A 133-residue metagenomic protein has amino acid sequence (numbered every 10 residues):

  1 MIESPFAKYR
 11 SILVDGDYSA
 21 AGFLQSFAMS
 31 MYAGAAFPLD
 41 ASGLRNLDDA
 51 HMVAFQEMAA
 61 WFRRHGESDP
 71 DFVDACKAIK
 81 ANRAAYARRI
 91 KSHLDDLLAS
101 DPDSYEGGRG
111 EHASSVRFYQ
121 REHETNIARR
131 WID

Functional and structural regions predicted by a protein language model:
M1-A33: Short terminal alpha-helical segments
P5-K8, A20-F23, H51-A54, D71 (+1 more regions): Structural recognition of alpha-solenoid helical scaffolds
Y9, A54-M58, N82, Y86: Amphipathic alpha-helices that form helix-helix packing interfaces
I12-G16, M31-A35, A59-F62, I79 (+1 more regions): Generic structural signal for hydrophobic core residues of well-folded globular domains
S30, R45, W61-R64, R89 (+2 more regions): General N-terminal targeting signals
P38-C76: Short, charged early-sequence alpha-helical segments and their helix-coil boundaries
D69-D133: Low-complexity intrinsically disordered segments
